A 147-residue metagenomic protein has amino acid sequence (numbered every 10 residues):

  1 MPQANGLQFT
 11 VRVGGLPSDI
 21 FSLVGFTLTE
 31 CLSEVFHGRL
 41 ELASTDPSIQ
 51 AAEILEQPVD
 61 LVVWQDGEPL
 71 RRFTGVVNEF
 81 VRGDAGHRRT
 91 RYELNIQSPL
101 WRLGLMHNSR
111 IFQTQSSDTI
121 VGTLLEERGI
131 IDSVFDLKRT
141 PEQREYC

Functional and structural regions predicted by a protein language model:
M1-P58, V62-R72, F80, T90-L103 (+2 more regions): Juxtamembrane "anchor/assembly" segments of surface/extracellular structural proteins
G122-C147: N-terminal export/assembly leaders
